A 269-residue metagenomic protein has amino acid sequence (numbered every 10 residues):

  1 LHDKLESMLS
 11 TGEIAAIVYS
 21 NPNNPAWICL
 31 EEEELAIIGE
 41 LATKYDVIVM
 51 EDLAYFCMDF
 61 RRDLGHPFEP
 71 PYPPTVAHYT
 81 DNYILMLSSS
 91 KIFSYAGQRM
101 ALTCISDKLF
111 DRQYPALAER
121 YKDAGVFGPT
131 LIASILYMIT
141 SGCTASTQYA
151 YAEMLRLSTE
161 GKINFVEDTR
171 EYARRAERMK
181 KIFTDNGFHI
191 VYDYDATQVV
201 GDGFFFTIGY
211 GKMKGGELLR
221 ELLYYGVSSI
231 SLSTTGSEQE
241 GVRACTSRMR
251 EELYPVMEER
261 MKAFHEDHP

Functional and structural regions predicted by a protein language model:
L1-H66: Active-site phosphate-binding strand-loop segment of PLP-dependent enzymes
E6-S7, Y79, K214-P269: PLP-dependent enzyme catalytic core of the Aspartate aminotransferase-like
A26-E32, D59-P71, Q113-E119, G161-F165: Short, flexible/disordered intra-domain loops and linkers
V49-E51, Y151, S231: Hydrophobic residues in well-ordered beta-strands that form the structural core
E51, L64-S90, L102-C104, V242: Conserved active-site segment immediately N-terminal to the catalytic lysine that forms the internal aldimine
Y79-R170: Conserved core segment of the aminotransferase class I/II
C104, T207-G209, C245-S247: Short hydrophobic/aromatic beta-strand micro-patches that form the beta-sheet surface supporting nucleotide- or nucleic
T144-Q148, A152, F165-T184, I190-G209: Conserved glycine-rich beta-strand-loop-beta hairpin in the small C-terminal domain of fold type I
